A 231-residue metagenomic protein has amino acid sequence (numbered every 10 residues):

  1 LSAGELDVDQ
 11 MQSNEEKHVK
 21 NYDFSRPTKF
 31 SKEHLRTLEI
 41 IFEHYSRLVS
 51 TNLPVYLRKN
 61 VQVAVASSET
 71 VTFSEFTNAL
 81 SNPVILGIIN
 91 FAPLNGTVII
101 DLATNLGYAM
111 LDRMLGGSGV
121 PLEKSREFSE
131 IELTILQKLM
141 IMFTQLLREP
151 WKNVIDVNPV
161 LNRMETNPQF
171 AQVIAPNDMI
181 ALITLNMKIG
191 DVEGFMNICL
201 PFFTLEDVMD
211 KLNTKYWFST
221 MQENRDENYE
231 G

Functional and structural regions predicted by a protein language model:
L1-G231: N-terminal auxiliary interaction/assembly segments of multi-subunit proteins
